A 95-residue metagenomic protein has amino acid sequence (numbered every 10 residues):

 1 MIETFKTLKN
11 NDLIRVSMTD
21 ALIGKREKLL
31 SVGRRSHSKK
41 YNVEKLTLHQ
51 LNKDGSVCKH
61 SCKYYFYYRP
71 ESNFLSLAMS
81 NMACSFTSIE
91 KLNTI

Functional and structural regions predicted by a protein language model:
M1-N10: Mixed-charge, Lys/Arg-rich low-complexity intrinsically disordered regions
K6, E27, Y41, H60-Y65: Generic detection of short hydrophobic beta-strand segments and adjacent strand-loop junctions
T7-L8, R35-S38, N52, C58-H60 (+1 more regions): Acidic surface patches and DE-rich sequence motifs
T19-I23: Short, charged beta-turn/beta-strand-edge "cap" motif at the junction between a beta-strand and an adjacent loop
G24-Y41, L46: Short beta-strand-centered aromatic/proline hotspots
G55-I95: Intrinsically disordered, low-complexity, charged/polar segments
